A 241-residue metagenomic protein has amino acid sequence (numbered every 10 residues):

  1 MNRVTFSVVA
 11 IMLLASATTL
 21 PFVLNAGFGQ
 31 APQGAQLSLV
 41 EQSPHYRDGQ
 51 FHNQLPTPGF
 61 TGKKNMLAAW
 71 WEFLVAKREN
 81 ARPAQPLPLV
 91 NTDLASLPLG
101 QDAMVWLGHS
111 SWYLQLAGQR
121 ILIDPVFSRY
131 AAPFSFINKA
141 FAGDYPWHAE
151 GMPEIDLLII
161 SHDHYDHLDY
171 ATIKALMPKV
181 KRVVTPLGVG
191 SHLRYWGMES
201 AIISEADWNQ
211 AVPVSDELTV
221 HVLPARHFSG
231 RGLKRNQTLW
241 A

Functional and structural regions predicted by a protein language model:
N2-N138, Y145-H148: Metallo-beta-lactamase
E79-L99, P186-A241: Metallo-beta-lactamase
L99, L107-H109, M152-P153, I160 (+1 more regions): Extracytoplasmic
Q119-I121, L157, R182, L218: Structural motif
D124, I160, T185, H221: Redox-cofactor binding/interface segments in oxidoreductases and associated redox assembly factors
P125-F127, D163, A225-R226: Active-site metal-binding loops of divalent metal-dependent hydrolases
A132-P133, D169-A171, L193-Y195, G232: Short glycine-/acidic-enriched loop or helix-start segments at secondary-structure transitions that form or flank
F136-V184, S204: Active-site metal-binding motif and surrounding structural segment of the metallo-beta-lactamase
